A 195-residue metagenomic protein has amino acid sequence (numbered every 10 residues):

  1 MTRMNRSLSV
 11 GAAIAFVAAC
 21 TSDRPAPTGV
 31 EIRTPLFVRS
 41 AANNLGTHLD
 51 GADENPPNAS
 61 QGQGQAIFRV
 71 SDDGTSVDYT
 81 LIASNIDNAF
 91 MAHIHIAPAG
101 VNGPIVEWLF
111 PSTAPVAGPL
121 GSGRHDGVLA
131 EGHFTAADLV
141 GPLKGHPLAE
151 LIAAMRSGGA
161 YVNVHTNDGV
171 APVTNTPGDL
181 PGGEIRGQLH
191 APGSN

Functional and structural regions predicted by a protein language model:
M1-A18: Sec-dependent bacterial lipoprotein signal peptides
C20-A92, I96-N195: Metal-centered catalytic cores of metalloenzymes
